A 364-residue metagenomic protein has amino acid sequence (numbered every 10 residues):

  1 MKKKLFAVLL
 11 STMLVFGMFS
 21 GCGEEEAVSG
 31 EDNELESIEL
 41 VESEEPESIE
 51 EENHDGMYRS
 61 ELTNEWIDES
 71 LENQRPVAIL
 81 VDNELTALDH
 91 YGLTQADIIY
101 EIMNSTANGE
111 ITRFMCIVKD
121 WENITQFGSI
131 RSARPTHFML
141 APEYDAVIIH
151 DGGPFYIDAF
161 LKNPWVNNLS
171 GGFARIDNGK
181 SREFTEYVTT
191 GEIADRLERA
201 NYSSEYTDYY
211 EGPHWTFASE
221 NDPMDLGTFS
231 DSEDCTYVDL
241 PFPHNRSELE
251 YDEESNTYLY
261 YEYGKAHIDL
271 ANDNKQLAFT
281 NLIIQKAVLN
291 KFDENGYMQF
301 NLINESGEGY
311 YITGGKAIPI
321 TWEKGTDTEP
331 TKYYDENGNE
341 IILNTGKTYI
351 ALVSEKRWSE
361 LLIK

Functional and structural regions predicted by a protein language model:
M1-L5: Positively charged n-region of N-terminal signal peptides that target proteins for export
A7, S11-L14: Secretory targeting and sorting signals
G17-G21: C-terminal motif of bacterial Sec signal peptides marking the signal peptidase cleavage site
G23-E25: Bacterial signal peptide processing site
G30-Y100, S105-K364: A surface/extracellular/periplasmic glyco- and lipid-processing/surface-interacting theme
